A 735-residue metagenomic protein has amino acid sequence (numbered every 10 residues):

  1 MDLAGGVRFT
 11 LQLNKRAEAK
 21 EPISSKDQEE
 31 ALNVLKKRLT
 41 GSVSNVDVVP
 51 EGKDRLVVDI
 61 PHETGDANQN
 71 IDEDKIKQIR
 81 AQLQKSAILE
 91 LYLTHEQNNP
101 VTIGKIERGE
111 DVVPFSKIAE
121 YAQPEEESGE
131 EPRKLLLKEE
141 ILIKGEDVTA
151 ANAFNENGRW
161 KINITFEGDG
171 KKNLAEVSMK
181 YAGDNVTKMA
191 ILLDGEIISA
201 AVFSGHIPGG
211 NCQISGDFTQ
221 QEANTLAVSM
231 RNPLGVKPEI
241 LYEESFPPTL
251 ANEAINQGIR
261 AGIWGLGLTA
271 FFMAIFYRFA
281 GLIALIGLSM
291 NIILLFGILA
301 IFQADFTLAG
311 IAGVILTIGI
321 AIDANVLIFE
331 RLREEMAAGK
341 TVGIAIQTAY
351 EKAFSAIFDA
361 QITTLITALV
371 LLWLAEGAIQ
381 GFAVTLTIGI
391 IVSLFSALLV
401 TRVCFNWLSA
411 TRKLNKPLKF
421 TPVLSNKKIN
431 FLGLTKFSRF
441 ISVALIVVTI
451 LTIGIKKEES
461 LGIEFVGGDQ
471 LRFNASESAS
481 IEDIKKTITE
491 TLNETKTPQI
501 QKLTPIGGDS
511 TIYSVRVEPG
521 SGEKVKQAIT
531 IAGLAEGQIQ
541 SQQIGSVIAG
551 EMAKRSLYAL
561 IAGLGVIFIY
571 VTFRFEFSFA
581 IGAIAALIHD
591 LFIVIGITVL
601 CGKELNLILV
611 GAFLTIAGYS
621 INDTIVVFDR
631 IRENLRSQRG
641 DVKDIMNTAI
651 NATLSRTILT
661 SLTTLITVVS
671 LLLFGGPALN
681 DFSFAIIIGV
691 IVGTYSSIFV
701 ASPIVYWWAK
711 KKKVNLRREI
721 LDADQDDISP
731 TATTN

Functional and structural regions predicted by a protein language model:
M1-N735: A structural signal for conserved, well-ordered secondary-structure elements that form binding/interaction cores
